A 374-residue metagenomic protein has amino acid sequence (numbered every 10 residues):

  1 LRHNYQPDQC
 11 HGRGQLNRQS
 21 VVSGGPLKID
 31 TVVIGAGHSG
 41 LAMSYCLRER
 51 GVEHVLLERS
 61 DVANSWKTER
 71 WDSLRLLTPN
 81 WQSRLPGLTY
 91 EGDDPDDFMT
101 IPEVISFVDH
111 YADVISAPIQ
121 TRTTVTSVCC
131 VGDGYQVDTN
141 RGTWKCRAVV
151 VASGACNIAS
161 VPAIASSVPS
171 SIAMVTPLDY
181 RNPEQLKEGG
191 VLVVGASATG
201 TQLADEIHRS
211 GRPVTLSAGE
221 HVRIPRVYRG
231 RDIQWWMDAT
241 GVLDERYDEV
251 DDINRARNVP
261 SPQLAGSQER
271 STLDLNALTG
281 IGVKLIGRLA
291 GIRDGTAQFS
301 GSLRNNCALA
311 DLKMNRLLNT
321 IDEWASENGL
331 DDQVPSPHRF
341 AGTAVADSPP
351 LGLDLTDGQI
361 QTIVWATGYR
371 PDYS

Functional and structural regions predicted by a protein language model:
L1-H3, H221: Low-complexity, intrinsically disordered short segments enriched for Gly/Pro and polybasic residues
H3-D8, N17: Intrinsic-disorder-associated, low-complexity terminal segments enriched in Asp/Asn/His/Tyr and depleted of Lys/Arg
R18-A36, L41-T68, F98-S374: Flavin (primarily FAD) cofactor-binding/catalytic cores of flavoenzymes
A63-T89, L278: Redox-cofactor-proximal catalytic regions of oxidoreductases
S83-Y90, N254-R255, N328: Short, basic/glycine-rich phosphate-binding loops at helix/coil junctions that contact nucleotide phosphates
D93-P95: A short acidic, glycine-rich active-site loop that binds or catalyzes chemistry on phosphate/adenosine moieties
